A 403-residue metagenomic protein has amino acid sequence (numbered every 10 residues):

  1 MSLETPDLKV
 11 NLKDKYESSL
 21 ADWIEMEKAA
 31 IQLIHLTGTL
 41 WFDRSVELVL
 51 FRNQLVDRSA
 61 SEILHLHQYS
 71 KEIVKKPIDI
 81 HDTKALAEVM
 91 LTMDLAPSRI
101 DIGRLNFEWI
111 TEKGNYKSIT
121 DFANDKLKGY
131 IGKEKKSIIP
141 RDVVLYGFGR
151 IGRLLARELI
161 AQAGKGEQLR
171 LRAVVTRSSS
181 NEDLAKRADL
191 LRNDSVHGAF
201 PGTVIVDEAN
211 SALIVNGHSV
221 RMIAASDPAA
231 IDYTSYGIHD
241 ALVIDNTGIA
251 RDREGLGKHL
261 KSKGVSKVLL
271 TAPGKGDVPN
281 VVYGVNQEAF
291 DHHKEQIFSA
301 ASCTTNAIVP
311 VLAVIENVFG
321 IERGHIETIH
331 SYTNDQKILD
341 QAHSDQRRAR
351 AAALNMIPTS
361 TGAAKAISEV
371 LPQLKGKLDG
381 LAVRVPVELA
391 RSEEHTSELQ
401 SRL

Functional and structural regions predicted by a protein language model:
S2-K337, D345: N-terminal Rossmann-like NAD(P) cofactor-binding subdomain of oxidoreductases, focused on the glycine-rich
P140, E295, A351-A353, A390-E394: Short, solvent-exposed beta-strand edge segments and adjacent coil->beta transition regions
R157, I249, Q373, S401-R402: A very general structural signal that marks isolated residues within well-ordered alpha-helical segments
F298-T304, I357, V383, E394: Active-site nucleophile and cofactor-binding loops and adjacent substrate-binding regions of central metabolic enzymes
A313, G320-A382, E388: Catalytic core of tubulin tyrosine ligase-like
E394, E398-L403: Single conserved hydrophobic/aromatic residue that forms the stacking wall/gate of nucleotide- or nucleobase-binding
